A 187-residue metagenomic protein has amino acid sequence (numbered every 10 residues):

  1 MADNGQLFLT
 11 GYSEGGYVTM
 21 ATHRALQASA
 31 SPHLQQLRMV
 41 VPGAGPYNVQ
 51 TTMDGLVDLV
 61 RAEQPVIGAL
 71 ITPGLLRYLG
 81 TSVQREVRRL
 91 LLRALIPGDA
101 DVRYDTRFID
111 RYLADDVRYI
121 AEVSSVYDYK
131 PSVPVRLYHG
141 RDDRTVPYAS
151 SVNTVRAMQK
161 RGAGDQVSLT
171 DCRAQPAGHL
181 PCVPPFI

Functional and structural regions predicted by a protein language model:
A2-A62: Primarily recognizes the serine-hydrolase "nucleophile elbow" in alpha/beta-hydrolase and SGNH/GDSL folds
G16, V49, R141-A149: Acidic catalytic loop of the alpha/beta-hydrolase fold
V18, T52, S150-S151, F186: Residues at alpha-helix caps and immediate loop-helix transition turns in enzyme cores, especially N- and C-cap
H23-A28, I96, V126, R156-A163: Sec-exported extracytoplasmic/periplasmic mature domains
S31, R111-Y112, T145-A149: Soluble non-cytosolic domains of exported or imported proteins
Q36, Y129-V135, S151: Short, proline-enriched alpha-helix->beta-strand connector loops that line the catalytic pocket of alpha/beta-hydrolase
V41-K130: Accessory cap/linker subdomain of secreted extracellular hydrolases
R118-Y119, R136-Y138, D142-T145, V152-I187: C-terminal catalytic histidine-bearing segment of alpha/beta-hydrolase fold enzymes
